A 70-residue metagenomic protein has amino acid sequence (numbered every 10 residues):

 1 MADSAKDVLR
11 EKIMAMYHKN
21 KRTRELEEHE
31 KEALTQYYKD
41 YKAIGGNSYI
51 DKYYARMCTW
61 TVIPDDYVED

Functional and structural regions predicted by a protein language model:
A2-D70: Charged, acidic
